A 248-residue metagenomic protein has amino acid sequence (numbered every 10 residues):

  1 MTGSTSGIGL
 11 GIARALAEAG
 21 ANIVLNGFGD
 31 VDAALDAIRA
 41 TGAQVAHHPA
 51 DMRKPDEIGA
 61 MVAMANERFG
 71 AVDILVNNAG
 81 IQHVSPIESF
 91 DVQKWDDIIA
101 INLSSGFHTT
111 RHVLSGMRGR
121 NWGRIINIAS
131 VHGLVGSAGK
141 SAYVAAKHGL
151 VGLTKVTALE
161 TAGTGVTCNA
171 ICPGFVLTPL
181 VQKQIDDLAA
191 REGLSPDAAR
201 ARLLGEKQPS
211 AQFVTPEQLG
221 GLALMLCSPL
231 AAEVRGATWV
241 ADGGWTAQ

Functional and structural regions predicted by a protein language model:
T5-S6: Conserved glycine-rich cofactor-binding loop
A19-A34: Conserved glycine-rich Rossmann-like NAD(P)H-binding loop of the short-chain dehydrogenase/reductase
P86-I87, D91-I99, I125, L204: Substrate-binding pocket helix/loop in short-chain dehydrogenase/reductase
T110, A146, T154: Active-site helix of classical SDR
S130: Residue(s) in the substrate-gating loop at a strand-loop-helix junction that position the organic substrate next
V135, A223-L224, L230, R235-Q248: Short C-terminal tail/terminal secondary-structure segment of NAD(P)H-dependent dehydrogenase/reductase domains
A162, T167, V234-G236: Short, small/polar-rich loop/turn modules that mediate ligand/substrate recognition or access, typified
